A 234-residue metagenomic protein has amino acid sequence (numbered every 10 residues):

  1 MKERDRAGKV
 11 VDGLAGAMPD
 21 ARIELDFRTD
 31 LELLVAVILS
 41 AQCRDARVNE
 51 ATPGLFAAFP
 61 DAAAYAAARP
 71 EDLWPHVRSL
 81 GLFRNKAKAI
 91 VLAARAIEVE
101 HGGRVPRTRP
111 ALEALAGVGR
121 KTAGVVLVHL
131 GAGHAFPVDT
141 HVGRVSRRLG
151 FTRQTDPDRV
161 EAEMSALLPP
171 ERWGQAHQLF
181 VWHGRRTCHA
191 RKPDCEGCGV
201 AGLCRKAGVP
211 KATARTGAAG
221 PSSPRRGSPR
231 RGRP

Functional and structural regions predicted by a protein language model:
M1, K206, P210-P234: Polybasic, lysine-enriched low-complexity intrinsically disordered terminal tails
K2-R215: Catalytic cores of DNA base-excision repair glycosylases
